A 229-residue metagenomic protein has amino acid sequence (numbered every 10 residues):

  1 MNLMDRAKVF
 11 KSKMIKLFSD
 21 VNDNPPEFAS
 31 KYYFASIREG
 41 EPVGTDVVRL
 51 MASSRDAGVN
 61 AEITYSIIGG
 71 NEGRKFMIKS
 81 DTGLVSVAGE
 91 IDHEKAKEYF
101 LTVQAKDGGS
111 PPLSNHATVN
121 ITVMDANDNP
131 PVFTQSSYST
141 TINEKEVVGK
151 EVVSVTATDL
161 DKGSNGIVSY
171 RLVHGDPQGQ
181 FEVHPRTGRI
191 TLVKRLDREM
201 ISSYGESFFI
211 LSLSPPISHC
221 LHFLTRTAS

Functional and structural regions predicted by a protein language model:
M1-S229: Extracellular cadherin-type adhesion modules in metazoan precursor proteins
